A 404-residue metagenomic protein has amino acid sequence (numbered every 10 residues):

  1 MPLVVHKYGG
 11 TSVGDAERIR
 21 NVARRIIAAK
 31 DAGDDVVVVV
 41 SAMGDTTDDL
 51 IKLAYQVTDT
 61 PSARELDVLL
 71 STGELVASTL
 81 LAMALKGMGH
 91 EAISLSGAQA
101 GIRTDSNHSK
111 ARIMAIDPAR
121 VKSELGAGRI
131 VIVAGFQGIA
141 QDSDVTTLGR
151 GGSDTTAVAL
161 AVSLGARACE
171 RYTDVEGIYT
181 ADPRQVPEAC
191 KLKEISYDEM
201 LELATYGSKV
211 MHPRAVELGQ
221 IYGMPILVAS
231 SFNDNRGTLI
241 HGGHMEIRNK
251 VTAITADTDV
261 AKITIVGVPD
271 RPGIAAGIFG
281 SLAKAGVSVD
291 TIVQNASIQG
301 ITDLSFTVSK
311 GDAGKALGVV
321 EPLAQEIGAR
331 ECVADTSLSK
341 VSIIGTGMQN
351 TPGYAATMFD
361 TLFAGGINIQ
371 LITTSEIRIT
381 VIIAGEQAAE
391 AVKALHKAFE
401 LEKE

Functional and structural regions predicted by a protein language model:
M1-V216, T307, I383-A384, F399 (+1 more regions): Nucleotide/pyrophosphate-binding catalytic subdomain
A32, M88, Y222, A285 (+1 more regions): Conserved dinucleotide-binding and phosphotransfer motif residues
M43, V175-G177, Y222-I226, S230-N235 (+4 more regions): Glycine-rich beta-alpha junction loops
A168-Y172, I226-V228, D290: Short hydrophobic alpha-helical runs that function as membrane-insertion/retention elements
G219: Acidic-aromatic/histidine active-site loop/patch
G237-E404: A conserved regulatory-domain signal marking ACT and ACT-like small-molecule sensing domains and adjacent regulatory
